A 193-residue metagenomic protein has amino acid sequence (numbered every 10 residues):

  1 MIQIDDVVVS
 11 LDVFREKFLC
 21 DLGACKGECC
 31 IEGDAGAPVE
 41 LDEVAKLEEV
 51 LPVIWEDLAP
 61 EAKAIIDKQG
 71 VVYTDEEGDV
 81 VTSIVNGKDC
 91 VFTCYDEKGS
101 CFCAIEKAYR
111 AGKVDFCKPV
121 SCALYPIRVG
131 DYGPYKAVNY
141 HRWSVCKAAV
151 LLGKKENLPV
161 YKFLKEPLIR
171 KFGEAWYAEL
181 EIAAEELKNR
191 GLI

Functional and structural regions predicted by a protein language model:
M1-I193: Short loop/turn segments that flank or connect secondary-structure elements
